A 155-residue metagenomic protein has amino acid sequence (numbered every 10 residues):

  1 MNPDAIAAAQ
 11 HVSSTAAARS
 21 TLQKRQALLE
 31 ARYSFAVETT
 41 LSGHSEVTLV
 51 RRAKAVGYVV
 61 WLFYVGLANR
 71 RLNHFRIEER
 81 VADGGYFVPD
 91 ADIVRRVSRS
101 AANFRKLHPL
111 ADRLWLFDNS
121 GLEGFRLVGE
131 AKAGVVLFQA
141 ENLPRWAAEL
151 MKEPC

Functional and structural regions predicted by a protein language model:
M1-P3, V37, V65: Active-site flanking residues adjacent to catalytic metal/cofactor-binding acidic residues
M1-Y33: Conserved substrate/cofactor phosphate-moiety recognition/catalytic segment in nucleotide-dependent phosphotransferases
P3-A5, T39, N119: Generic detector of well-ordered alpha-helical packing
A8-Q10, H44, G124: Conserved protein kinase catalytic core
H11-A16, E38-T39, D92-R95: Short, flexible loop segments at the rims of nucleotide/cofactor-binding pockets, characterized by
A31-F35, Y58-W61: Loop/turn-to-beta-strand initiation segments
L41-L122: Replace "adjacent to P-loop NTPase cores in ATP/GTP-dependent enzymes" with "adjacent to NTP-binding cores
H108-C155: NTP-dependent small-molecule kinase module
